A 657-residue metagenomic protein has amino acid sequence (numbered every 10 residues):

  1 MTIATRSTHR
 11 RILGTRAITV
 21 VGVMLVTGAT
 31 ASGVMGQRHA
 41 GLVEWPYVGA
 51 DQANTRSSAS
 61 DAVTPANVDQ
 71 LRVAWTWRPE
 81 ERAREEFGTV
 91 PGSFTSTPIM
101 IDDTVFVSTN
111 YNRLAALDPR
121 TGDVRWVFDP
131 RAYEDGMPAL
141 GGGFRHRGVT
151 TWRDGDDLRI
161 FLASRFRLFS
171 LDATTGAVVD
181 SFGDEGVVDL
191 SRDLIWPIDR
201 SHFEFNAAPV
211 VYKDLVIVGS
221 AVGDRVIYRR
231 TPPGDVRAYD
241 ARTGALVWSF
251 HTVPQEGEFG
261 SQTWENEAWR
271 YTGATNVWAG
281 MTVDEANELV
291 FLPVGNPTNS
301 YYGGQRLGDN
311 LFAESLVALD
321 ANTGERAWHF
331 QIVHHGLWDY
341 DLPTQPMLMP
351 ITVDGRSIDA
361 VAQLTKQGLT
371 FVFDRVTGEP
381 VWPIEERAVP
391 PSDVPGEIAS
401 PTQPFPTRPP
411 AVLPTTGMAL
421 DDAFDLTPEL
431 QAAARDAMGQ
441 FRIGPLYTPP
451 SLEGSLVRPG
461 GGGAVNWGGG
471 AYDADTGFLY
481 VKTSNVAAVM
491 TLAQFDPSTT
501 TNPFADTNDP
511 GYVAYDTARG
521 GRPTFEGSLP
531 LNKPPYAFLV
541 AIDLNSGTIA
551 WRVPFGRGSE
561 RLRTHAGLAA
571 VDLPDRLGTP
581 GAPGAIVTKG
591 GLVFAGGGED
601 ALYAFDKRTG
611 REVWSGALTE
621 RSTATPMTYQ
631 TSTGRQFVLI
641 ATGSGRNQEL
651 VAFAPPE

Functional and structural regions predicted by a protein language model:
M1-G14: N-terminal secretory signal peptides that target proteins for export/translocation
G33-V63, V68, S400-Q431, R435: N-terminal pre-domain segments of enzymes
L42-G49, V90-R113, L140-L168, S201-Y228 (+13 more regions): Repeat-blade elements of multi-bladed beta-propeller folds
N54-G155, R159-S164, L168-D180, D184 (+1 more regions): N-terminal cofactor/phosphate-binding cores enriched in small/glycine residues, especially glycine-rich loops such as
A74, D123-V127, V179-D180, V247-W248 (+4 more regions): A structural motif specific to WD40 beta-propellers
W77-T97, V127-D154, D184-V210, H251-G280 (+10 more regions): Extracytoplasmic beta-rich repeat domains
L171, G176, P232-A245, D309-T323 (+3 more regions): Beta-propeller blade signature
I227, T231-P233, A313, L369 (+2 more regions): Structural motif
